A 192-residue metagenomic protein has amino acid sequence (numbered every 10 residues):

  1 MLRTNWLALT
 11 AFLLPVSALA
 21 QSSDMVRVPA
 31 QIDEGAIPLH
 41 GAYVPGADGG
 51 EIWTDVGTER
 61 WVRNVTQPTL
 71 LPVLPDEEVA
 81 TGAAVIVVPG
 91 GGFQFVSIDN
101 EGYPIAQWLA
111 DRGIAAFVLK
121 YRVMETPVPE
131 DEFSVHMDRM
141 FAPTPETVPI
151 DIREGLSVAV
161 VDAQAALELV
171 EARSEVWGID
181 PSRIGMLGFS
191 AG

Functional and structural regions predicted by a protein language model:
M1-L7: Bacterial N-terminal signal peptides that target proteins for export
A8-S17: Bacterial N-terminal signal peptides
S23-V79, D111: N-terminal cap/lid segment of alpha/beta-hydrolase-fold proteins
T81-G90: Short beta-strand element of the alpha/beta-hydrolase
F93, S97, K120-V158: Cap/lid segment of the alpha/beta-hydrolase catalytic domain
D99-F117: Short amphipathic alpha-helix adjacent to the substrate-entry channel of hydrolases
D138-D162, E168-G185: Gly/Ser-rich "nucleophile elbow"/oxyanion-hole loop immediately N-terminal to the catalytic nucleophile in hydrolases
G188-G192: Gly/Ala-rich beta-loop-alpha elbow adjacent to hydrolase catalytic centers
